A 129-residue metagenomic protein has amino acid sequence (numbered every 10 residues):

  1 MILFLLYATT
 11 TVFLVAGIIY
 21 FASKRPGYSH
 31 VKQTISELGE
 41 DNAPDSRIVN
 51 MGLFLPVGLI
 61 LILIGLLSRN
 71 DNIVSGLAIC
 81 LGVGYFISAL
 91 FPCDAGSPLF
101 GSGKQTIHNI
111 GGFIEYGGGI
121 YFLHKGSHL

Functional and structural regions predicted by a protein language model:
M1-Y28, N42-L129: Hydrophobic, aromatic-enriched alpha-helical segments typical of multi-pass transmembrane helices
V31-K32: A detector of repeated loop/turn-to-beta-strand junctions in beta-rich toroidal repeat architectures
